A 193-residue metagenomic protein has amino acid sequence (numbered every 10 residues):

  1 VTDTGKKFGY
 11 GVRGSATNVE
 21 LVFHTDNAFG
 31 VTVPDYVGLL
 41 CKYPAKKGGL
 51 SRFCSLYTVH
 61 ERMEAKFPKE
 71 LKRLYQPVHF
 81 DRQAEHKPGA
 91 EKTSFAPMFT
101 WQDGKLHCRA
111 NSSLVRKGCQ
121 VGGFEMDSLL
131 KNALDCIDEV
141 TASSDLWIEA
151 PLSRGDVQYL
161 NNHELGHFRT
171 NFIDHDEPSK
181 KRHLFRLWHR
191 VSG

Functional and structural regions predicted by a protein language model:
V1-R154, Q158-G193: Active-site environment of non-heme Fe oxygenases that use a 2-His-1-carboxylate facial triad
